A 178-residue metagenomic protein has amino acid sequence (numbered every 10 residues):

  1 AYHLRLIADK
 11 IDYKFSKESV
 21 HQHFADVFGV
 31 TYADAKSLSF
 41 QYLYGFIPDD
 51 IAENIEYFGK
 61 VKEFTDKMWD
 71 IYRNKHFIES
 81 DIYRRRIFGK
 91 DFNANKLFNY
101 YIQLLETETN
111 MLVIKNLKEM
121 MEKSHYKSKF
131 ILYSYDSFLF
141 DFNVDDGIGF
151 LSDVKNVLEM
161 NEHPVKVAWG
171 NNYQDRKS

Functional and structural regions predicted by a protein language model:
A1, T107-M111, I148, S152: Short, well-ordered alpha-helical segments
A1-V30: Function-dense linear segments that define catalytic or interfacial modules in macromolecule-processing proteins
Y2-R5, F150, R176-K177: Short conserved micro-motifs at the rims of enzyme active sites and ligand-binding pockets
S19-Y133, V144, N161-V165, W169 (+1 more regions): Conserved catalytic core of nucleic-acid polymerases
F138-D153: Catalytic palm subdomain of template-directed nucleic-acid polymerases, centered on the conserved carboxylate motif
S152, W169-G170: C-terminal non-catalytic interaction appendages of large macromolecular assemblies
D153-E159: Short, surface-exposed basic-aromatic patches at helix termini and helix-loop junctions that form
